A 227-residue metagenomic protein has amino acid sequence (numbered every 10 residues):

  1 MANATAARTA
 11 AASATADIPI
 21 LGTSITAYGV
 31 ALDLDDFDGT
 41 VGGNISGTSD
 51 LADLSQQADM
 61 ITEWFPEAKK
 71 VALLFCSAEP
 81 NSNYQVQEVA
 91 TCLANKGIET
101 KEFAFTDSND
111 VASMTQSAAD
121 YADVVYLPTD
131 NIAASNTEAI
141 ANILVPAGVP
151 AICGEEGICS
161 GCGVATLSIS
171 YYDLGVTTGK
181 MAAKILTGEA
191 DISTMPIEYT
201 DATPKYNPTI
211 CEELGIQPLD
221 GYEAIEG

Functional and structural regions predicted by a protein language model:
M1-D35, D130-G154: Beta-alpha junction/loop-to-helix N-cap segments that form part of ligand/metal-binding clefts
Y28-K69, I169-A190: Hydrophobic alpha-helical segments within soluble ligand-binding/sensing domains
A31-D38, V111-M114, C159-S168: Glycine-rich, charge-decorated loop segments at or immediately adjacent to ligand/cofactor-binding or catalytic sites
S46-A94, T194-C211: An alpha-beta-alpha
T48-S55, F75-Q85, E102-V111, N131 (+3 more regions): Hinge/beta->alpha junction and helix N-cap segments in small-molecule ligand-binding domains
P80-V149, E155: Pocket-lining segment of extracytoplasmic ligand-binding domains
V145-A165, T203: Periplasmic-binding protein-like
K184-G227: Hinge/cleft segment of the Venus flytrap/periplasmic-binding protein
